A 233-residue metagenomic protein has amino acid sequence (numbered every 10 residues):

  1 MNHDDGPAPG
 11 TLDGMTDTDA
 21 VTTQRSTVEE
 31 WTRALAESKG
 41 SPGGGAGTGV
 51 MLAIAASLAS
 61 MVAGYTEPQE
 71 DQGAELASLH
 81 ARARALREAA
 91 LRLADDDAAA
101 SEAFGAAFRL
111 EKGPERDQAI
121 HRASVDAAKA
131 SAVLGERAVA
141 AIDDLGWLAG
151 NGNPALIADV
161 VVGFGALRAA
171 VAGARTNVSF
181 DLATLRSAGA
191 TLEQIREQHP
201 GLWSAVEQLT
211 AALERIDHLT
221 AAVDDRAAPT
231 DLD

Functional and structural regions predicted by a protein language model:
M1-A20, L232-D233: Actinobacteria-biased recognition of intrinsically disordered, low-complexity terminal regions
D17-S26, D181: Polytopic transmembrane helical bundles with strong interfacial aromatic enrichment
T23-G40: Short, hydrophobic/aliphatic alpha-helical segments
E37-S60, L156-A174: Conserved phosphate/anionic-ligand binding catalytic regions in large, soluble enzymes, centered on
L58-E75: Phosphate-handling active-site elements
E70-L110: A structural-propensity feature for long, helix-poor, extended segments
A100-A170, D181: Amphipathic alpha-helical interface segments
A141-D144, A155-D233: Preference for long, well-ordered alpha-helical segments
